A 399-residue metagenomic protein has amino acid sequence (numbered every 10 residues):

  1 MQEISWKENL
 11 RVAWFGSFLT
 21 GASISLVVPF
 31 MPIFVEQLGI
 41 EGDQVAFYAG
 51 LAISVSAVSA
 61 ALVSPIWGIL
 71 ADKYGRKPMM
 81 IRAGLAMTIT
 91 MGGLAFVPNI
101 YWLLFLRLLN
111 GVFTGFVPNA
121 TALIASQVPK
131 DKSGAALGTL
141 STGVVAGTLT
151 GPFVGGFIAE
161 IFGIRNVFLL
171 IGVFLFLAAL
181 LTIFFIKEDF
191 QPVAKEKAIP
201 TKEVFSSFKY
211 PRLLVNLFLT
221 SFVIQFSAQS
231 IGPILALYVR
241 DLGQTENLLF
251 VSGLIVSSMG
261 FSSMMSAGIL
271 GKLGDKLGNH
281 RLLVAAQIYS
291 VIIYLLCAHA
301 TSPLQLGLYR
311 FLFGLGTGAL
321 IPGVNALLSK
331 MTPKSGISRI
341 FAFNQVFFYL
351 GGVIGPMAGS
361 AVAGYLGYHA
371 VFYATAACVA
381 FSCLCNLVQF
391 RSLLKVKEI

Functional and structural regions predicted by a protein language model:
M1-K7, E188-L217, I399: Juxtamembrane intracellular "pre-TM" segments in multi-pass secondary transporters
F30-A46, I234-F250: Short amphipathic helix-loop junctions that connect adjacent transmembrane helices in Major Facilitator Superfamily/SLC
L51-W67, S257-I269: Central cavity-lining transmembrane alpha-helices of secondary-active solute carriers, predominantly the Major
L62-P98, G274-H280: Conserved MFS/SLC helix-loop-helix module at the cytosolic interface between two early adjacent transmembrane helices
T90, Y101-L109, I293, L304-L312: Paired small-residue
L106-V144, L327: Cytoplasmic helix-loop-helix junction between adjacent transmembrane helices in 12-TM secondary transporters
V167-F184, V371-V388: Symmetry-related core transmembrane helices of the 12-TM Major Facilitator Superfamily/SLC fold
T182-K195, L387-I399: Helix-loop junctions on the cytosolic side of multi-pass membrane transporters, especially the intracellular loop
